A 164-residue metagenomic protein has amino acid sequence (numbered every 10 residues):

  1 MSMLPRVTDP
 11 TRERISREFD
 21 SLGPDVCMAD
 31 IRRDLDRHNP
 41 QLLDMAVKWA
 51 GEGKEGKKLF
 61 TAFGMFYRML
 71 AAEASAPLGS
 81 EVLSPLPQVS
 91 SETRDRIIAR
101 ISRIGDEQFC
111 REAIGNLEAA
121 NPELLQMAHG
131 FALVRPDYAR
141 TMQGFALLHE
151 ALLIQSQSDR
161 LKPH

Functional and structural regions predicted by a protein language model:
M1-R6, G51-E92, R135-K162: Repeat-associated, polar segments at repeat-unit boundaries in modular proteins
V7, T11-G23, C27, R94-F109: N-terminal acidic leader/helix
T8, G23, N39, E52-E55 (+4 more regions): Intrinsically disordered, low-complexity coil/linker segments enriched for acidic/polar and small residues
T8, I31-L43, A113-L125: Short amphipathic alpha-helical heptad-repeat segments
T11, S16-L22, R32, M45 (+3 more regions): Threonine-centered tandem repeat motifs in low-complexity domains
R12, E18, R32, R68 (+6 more regions): Polar/charged side chains located within well-ordered beta-strands of beta-rich proteins
P40-K54, A72-L78, A119-R135: Acidic, low-complexity, intrinsically disordered interaction modules
